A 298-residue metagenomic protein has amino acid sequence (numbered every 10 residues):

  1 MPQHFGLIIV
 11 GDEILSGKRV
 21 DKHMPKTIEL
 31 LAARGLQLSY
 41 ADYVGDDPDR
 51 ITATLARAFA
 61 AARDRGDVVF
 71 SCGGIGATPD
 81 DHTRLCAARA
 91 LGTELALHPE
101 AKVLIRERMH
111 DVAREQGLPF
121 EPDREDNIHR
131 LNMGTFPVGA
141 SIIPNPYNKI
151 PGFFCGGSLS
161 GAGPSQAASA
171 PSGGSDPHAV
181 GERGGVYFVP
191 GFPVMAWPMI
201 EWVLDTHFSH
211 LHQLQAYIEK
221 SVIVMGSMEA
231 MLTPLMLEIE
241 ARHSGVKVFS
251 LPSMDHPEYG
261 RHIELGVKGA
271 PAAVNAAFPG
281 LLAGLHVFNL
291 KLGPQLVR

Functional and structural regions predicted by a protein language model:
P2-A41, G45-D46, N275: Glycine-rich phosphate/diphosphate-binding loop of Rossmann-like nucleotide-binding domains
P2-F5, D64-G66, P137-G139, K149-I150 (+2 more regions): Short coil/turn connectors at secondary-structure junctions
V10-D12, S71-P79, P190-G191, L251 (+1 more regions): Glycine-rich beta-strand-to-loop/alpha-helix junction loops that act as flexible
P25-A96, E100, E107-H110, R114: N-terminal small/polar loop signature for handling phosphorylated ligands or for N-terminal nucleophile
D81-P190, V194-L211: Proline/glycine-rich low-complexity loops and linkers
G184-G284: An accessory alpha-helical subdomain
G284-R298: Conserved short beta-strand edge segments in small beta-sheet-based binding/regulatory domains
